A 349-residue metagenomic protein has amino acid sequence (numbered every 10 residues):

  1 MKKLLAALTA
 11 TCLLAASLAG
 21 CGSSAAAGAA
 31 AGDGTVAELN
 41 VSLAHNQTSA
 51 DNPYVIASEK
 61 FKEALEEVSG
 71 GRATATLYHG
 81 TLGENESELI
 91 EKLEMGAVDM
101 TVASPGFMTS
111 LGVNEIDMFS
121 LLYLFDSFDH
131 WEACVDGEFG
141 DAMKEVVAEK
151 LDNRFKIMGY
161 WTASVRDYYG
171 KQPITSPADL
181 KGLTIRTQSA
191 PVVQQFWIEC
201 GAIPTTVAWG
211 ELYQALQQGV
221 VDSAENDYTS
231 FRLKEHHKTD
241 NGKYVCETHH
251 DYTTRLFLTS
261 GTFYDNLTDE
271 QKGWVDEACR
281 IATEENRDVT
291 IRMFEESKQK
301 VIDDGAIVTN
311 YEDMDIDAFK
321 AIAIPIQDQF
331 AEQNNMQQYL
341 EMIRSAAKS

Functional and structural regions predicted by a protein language model:
M1-T9: Positively charged n-region of N-terminal signal peptides that target proteins for export
T11-A15: Alpha-helical transmembrane segments
A16-G20: C-terminal motif of bacterial Sec signal peptides marking the signal peptidase cleavage site
G22-D129, N153-S349: N-terminal secretory/targeting leader peptides
D126-V146: A gly/proline- and charged-residue-enriched helix-loop-helix capping module
